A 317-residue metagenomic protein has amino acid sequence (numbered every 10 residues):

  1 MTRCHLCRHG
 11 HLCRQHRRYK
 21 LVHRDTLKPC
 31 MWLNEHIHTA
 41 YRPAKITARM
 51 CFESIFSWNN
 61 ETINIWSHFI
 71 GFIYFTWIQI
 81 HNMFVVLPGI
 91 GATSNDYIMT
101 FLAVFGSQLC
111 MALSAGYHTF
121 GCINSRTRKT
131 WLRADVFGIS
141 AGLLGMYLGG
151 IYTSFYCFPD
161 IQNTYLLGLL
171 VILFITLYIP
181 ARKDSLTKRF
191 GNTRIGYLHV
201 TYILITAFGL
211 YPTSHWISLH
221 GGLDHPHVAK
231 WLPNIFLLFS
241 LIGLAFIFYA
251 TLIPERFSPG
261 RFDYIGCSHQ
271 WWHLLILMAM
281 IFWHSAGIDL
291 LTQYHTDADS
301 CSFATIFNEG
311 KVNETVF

Functional and structural regions predicted by a protein language model:
M1-F317: Multi-pass alpha-helical transmembrane bundles in non-GPCR membrane proteins that perform intramembrane catalysis
